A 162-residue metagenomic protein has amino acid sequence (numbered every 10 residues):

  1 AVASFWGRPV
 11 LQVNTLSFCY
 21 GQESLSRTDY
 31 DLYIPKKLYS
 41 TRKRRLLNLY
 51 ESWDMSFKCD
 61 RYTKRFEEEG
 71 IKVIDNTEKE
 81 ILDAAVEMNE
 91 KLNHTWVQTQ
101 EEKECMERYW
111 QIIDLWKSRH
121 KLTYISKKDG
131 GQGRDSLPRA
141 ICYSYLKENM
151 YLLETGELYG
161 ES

Functional and structural regions predicted by a protein language model:
A1-S26: A donor-sugar binding/catalytic signature common to diverse glycosyltransferases and related nucleotide-sugar
S26-G160: Leloir-type glycosyltransferase catalytic cores
